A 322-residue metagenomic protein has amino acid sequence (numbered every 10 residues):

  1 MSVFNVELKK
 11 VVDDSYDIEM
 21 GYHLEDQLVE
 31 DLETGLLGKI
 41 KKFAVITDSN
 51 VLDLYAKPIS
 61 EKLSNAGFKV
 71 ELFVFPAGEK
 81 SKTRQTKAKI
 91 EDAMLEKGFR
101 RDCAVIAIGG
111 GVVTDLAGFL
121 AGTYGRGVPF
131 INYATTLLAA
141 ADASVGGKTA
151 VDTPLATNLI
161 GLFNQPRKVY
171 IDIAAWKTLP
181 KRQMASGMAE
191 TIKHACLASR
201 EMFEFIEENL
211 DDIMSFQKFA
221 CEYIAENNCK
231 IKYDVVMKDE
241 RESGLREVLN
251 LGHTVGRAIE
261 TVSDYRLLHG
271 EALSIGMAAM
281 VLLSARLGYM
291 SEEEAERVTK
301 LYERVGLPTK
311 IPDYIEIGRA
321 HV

Functional and structural regions predicted by a protein language model:
M1-A104: ATP/NTP phosphate-donor binding region
V11, F119-D212: A glycine/threonine-rich phosphate-anchoring loop and its flanking beta-alpha core in nucleotide/phosphate-binding
A77-G78, I108-G110, L251-G252: Glycine-rich beta-strand-to-loop/alpha-helix junction loops that act as flexible
E91-I108, A117-N132: Non-catalytic interfacial helical region
V112-F119, A140, A258: Short glycine/serine/threonine-rich phosphate/pyrophosphate-binding segments that cradle anionic phosphate groups
F205-I315: Active-site segments that bind and position negatively charged phosphate/pyrophosphate groups
A320-V322: Conserved small/polar residues in nucleotide/adenosyl-binding loops
